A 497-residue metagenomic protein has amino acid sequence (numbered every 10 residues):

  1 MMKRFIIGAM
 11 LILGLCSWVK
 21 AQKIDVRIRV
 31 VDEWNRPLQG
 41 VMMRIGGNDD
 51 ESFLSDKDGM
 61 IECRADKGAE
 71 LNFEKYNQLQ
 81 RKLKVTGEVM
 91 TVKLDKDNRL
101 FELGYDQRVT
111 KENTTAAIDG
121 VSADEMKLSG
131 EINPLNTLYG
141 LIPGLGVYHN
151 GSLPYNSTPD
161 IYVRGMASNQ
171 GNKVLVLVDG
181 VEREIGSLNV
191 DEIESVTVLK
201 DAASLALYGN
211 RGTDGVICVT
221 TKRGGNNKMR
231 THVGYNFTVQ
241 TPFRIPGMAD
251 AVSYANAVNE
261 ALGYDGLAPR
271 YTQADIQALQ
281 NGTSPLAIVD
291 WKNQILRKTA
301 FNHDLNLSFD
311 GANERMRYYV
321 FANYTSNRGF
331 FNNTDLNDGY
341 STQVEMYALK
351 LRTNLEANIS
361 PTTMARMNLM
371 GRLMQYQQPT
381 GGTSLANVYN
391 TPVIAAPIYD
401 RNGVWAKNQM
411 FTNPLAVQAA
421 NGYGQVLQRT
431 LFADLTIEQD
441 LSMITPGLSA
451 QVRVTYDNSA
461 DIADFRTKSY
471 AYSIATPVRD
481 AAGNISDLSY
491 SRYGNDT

Functional and structural regions predicted by a protein language model:
M1-I28, L138: Bacterial Sec-dependent N-terminal signal peptides
Q22, R99-L100, Y105-L175, V181-D191 (+2 more regions): Membrane-proximal, glycine/serine-rich, low-complexity loop/turn segments characteristic of large bacterial
I24-Q39, R183-E184: Structural motif
I28, S55-E62, A69, E88: Glycine-centered loop-to-beta-strand initiation motif
V31-W34, M42-R44, N72-Q78, T86-K127: Short, acidic, small-residue-rich periplasmic hinge/interaction motif at the N-terminus of Gram-negative outer-membrane
P37, D49-M60: Short, acidic Ser/Thr/Gly-rich low-complexity loop/linker segments typical of extracellular and cell-surface proteins
K67-N77, S195-V198: A short, solvent-exposed beta-strand micro-motif common in secreted/extracellular proteins
N323-A348, Q378-S384, T430, M443-T497: Small-side-chain secondary-structure face that scaffolds active or pore-lining regions
